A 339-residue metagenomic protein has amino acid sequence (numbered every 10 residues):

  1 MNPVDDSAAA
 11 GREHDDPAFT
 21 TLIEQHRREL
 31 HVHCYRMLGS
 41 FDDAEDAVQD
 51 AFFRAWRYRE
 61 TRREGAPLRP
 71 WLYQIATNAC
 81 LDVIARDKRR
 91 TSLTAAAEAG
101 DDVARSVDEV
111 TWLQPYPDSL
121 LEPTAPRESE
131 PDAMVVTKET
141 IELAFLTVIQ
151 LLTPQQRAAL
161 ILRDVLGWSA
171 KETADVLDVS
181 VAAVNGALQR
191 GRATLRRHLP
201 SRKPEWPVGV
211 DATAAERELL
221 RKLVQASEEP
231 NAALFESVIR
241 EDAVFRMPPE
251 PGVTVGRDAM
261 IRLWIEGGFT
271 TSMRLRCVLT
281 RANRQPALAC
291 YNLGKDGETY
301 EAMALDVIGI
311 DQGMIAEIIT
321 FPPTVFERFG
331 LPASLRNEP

Functional and structural regions predicted by a protein language model:
N2, A9-V32, D42-E45, W56: A short, charge-rich alpha-helical start-of-domain segment used by transcription regulators
R12, S40-F41, F52-L68, D82-T91 (+2 more regions): Sigma70-family region 2
H14, W112-Q156, T213-R217, R221 (+1 more regions): Amphipathic alpha-helical segment used for protein-protein interaction
D46-F53, A66-N78: Structural recognition of an alpha-helix C-terminal capping motif at a helix-to-coil junction
V83-P115, H198-P207: Short, basic/polar amphipathic helix motif occurring as a linker/hinge flanking DNA-binding modules in transcription
P154-Q155, L162-A183: Helix-turn-helix DNA-binding module
D175-V176, V181-R276: Solvent-exposed, charged amphipathic helical/linker segments at domain boundaries
M260-P339: Low-complexity, glycine/alanine/valine/leucine- and proline-rich hydrophobic stretches
